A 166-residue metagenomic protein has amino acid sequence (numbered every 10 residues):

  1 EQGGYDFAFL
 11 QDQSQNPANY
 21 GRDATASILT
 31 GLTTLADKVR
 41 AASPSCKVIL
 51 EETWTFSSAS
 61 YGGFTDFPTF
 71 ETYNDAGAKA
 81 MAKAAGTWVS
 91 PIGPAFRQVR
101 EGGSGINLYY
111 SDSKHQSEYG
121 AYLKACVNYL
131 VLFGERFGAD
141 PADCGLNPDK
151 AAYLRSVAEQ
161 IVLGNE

Functional and structural regions predicted by a protein language model:
E1-K114, E118: Alpha-helical cap/lid subdomain in secreted, periplasmic, or secretory-pathway luminal O-acyl-processing enzymes
L108, H115, A125-E166: Conserved catalytic region of serine esterases and O-acyltransferases that act on ester linkages in lipids
A121-L123: Mature-region segments of soluble proteins
